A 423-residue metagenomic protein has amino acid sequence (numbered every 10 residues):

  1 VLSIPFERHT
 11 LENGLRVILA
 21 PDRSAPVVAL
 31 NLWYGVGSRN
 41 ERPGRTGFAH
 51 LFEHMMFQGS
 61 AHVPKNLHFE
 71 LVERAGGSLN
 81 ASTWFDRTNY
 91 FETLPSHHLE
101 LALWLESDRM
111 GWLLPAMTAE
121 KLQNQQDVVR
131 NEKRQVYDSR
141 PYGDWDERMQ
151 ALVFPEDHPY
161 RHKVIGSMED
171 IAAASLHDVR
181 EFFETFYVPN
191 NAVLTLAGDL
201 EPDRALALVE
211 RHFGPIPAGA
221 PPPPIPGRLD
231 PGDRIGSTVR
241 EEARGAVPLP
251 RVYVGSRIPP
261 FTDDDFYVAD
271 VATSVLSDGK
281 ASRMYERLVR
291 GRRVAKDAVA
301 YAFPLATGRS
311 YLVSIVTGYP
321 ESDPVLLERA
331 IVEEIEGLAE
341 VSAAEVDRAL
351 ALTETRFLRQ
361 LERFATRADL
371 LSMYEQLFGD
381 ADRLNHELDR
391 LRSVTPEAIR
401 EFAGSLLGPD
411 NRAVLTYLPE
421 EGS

Functional and structural regions predicted by a protein language model:
V1-S38, H62-H98, V136-N191, P215-D263 (+6 more regions): Non-catalytic beta-strand/loop surface segments
V36-F48: Short active-site loop at a secondary-structure junction that contains or immediately precedes the catalytic residue(s)
G47-S60: Active-site SXXK
Q58-H62, G111-E120, E340-V341: Short, polar/flexible loop-turn hinges at active-site or ligand-entry regions and domain interfaces
W104-R109, A207-F213, L327-E334: Short amphipathic alpha-helices in soluble, non-transmembrane regions that often serve as interface/regulatory elements
Q126: N-terminal cationic and glycine-rich segments that engage phosphates or anionic surfaces
